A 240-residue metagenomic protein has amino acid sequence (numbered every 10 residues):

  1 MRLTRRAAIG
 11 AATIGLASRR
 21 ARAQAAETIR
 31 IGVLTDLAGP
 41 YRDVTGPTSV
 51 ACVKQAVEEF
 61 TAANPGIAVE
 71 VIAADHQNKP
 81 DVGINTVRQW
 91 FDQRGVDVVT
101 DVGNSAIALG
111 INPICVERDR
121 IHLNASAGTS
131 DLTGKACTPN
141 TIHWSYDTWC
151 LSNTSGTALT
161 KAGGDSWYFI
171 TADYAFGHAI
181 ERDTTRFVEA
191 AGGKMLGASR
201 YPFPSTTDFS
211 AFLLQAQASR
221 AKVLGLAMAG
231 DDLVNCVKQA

Functional and structural regions predicted by a protein language model:
M1-L16: N-terminal secretory signal peptides and thylakoid transit peptides that target proteins across membranes
R19-L34: C-terminal segment of N-terminal export signals and the immediately downstream linker at the start of the mature
I29, I67-V69, R94-V98, E117-I121 (+4 more regions): Loop/turn elements at helix/coil->beta-strand transitions in domains of secreted/extracellular proteins
G32-C52, A74-D81, G103-N104, I170-H178: Extracytoplasmic "Venus flytrap"
V44-P65, R186-F187: Short, polar/charged alpha-helical segment
P47-S49, A63-L132, W144, P202 (+3 more regions): Beta-alpha junction/loop-to-helix N-cap segments that form part of ligand/metal-binding clefts
A56-F60, G110-R118, D183-A191, Q239-A240: Alpha-helical structural signal in soluble globular domains
N85, S130-D131, P139-A240: Extracellular/periplasmic Venus flytrap/periplasmic-binding protein
